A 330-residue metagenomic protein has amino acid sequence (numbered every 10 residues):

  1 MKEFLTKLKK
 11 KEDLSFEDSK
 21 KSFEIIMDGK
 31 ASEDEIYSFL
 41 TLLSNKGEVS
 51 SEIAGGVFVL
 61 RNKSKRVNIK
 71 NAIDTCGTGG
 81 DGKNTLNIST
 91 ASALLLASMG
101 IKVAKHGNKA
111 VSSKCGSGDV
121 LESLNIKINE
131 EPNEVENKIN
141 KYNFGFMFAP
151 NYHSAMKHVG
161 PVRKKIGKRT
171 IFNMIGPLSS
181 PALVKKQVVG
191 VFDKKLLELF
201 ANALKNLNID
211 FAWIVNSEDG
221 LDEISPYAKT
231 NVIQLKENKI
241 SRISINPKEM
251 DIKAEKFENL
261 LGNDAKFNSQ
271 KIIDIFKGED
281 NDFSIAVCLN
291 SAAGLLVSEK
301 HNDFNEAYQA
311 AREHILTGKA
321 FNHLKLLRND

Functional and structural regions predicted by a protein language model:
M1-E12, T75-K83: N-terminal basic/disordered segments at the start of proteins
M1-K2, S19, I36, I53 (+4 more regions): A general structural signal for well-ordered alpha-helical segments in protein cores
K7, N62-K65, T85, G100 (+2 more regions): Glycine-rich anion-binding loops and their surrounding alpha/beta cores
L8-A54, R61-N68, A286-V287: N-terminal glycine-rich anion-binding loops that anchor highly charged ligand groups
S15, S32-E33, V49, K102 (+3 more regions): Helix N-cap / loop-to-helix initiation motif
S38, A91-L95, A286, N290-A293: Short amphipathic alpha-helical face segments that pack within enzyme cores and frequently flank/anchor catalytic
L40, L86-Y142: A glycine-rich phosphate/pyrophosphate-binding beta-strand-loop-alpha-helix module
G47-V111: Active-site cofactor/substrate anionic-group-binding motifs, chiefly glycine- and Lys/Arg-rich phosphate-binding loops
